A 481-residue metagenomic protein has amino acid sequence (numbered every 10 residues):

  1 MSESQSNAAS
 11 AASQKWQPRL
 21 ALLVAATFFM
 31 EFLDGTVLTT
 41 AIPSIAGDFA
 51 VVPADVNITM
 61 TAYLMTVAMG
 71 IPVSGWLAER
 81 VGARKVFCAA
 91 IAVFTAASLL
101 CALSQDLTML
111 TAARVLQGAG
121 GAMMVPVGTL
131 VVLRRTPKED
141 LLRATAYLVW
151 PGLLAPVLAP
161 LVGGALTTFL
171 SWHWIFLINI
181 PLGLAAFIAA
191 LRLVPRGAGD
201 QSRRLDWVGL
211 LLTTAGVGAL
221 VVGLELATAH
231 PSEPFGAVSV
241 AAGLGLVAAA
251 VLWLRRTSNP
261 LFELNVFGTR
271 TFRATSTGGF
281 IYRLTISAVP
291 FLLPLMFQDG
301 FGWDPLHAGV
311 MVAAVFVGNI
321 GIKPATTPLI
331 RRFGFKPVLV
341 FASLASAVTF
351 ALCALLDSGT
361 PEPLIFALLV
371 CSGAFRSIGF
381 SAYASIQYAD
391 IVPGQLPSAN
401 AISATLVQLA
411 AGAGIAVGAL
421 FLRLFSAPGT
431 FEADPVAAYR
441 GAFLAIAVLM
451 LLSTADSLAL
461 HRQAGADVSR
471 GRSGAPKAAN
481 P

Functional and structural regions predicted by a protein language model:
M1-W16, L458-P481: Intrinsic disorder in cytosolic terminal tails and internal cytosolic loops of multi-pass membrane transporters
A12-R19, D206-V208: N-terminal membrane topogenic signal
Q17-I42, P53-A62, T66, V73-G75 (+9 more regions): 12-transmembrane solute porter fold
D48, V52, D106, S171 (+1 more regions): Short loop-to-helix capping motifs
I71-V208: Helix-loop-helix hairpins in multi-pass membrane proteins, especially solute transporters
L99-L100, A165, G218, V222 (+1 more regions): Alpha-helical transmembrane segments of multipass membrane proteins
A102-M109, L191-V194, L224-H230, V251-R255 (+3 more regions): Transmembrane helix-loop junctions and nearby membrane-interface residues
T168-G278, W303, I446-A447: Hydrophobic transmembrane-helix bundles of small-molecule transporters
